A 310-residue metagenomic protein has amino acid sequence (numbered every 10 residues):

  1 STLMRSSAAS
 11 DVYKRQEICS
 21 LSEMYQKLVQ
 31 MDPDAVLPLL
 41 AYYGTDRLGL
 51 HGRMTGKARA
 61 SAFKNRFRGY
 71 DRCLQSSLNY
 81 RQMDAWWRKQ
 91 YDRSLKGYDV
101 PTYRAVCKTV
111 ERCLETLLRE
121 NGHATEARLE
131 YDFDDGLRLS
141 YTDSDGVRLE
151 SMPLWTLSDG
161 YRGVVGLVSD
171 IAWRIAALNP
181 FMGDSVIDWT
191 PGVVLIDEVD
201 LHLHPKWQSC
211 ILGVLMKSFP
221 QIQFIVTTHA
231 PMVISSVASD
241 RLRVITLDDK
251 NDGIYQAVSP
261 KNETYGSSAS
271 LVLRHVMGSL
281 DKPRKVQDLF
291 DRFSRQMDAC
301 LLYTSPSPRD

Functional and structural regions predicted by a protein language model:
S1, L137-K282: Switch/communication elements of ASCE P-loop NTPase nucleotide-binding domains
T2-A9, Y13, Y303-D310: Single conserved hydrophobic/aromatic residue that forms the stacking wall/gate of nucleotide- or nucleobase-binding
S7, D11-L21, N251-P260: Short, well-ordered strand-loop elements centered on a beta-strand within folded domains, enriched for acidic residues
S10, G97-A105, V199-H202, D281: Short, surface-exposed alpha-helical recognition segments that flank or form part of ligand/macromolecule-binding
K14-L118, L273-V276, F290, S294: Coupling/switch segment of ABC-type P-loop NTPase heads
L37, R68, R162-V165, P231 (+3 more regions): Non-catalytic, well-ordered alpha-helical scaffold segments
R68, R72-W189: Extended helical coiled-coil dimerization/tether regions that scaffold and oligomerize large DNA-maintenance assemblies
D281-S305, R309: C-terminal alpha-helical "lid" subdomain
